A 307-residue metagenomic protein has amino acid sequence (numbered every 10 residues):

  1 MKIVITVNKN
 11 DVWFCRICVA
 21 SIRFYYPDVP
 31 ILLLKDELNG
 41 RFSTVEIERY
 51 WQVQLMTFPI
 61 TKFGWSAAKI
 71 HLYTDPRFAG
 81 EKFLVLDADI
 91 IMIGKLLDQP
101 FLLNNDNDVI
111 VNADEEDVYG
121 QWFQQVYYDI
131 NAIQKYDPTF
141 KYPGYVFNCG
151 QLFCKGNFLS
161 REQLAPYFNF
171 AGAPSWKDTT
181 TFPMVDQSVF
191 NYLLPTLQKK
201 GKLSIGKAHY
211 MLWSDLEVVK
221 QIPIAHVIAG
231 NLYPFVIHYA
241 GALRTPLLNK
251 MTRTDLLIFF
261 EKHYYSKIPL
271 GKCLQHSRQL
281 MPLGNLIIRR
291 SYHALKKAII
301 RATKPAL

Functional and structural regions predicted by a protein language model:
M1-I60, F78-A79, G271-L307: N-terminal anchoring/stem segment of glycosyltransferases
C15, S66, I70, C149 (+1 more regions): Conserved glycosyltransferase catalytic-site signature
I17, F58-L86, I91-F101: A conserved donor-nucleotide-binding helix/loop in the catalytic core of Leloir-type glycosyltransferases
K35-N39, I90, E115-D117: Short beta-alpha junction loops
M92-I130: Conserved donor-nucleotide/metal-binding helix-loop-beta segment in metal-dependent transferases, i.e., the alpha-helix
D129-P143: Short, flexible, basic/aromatic active-site loop/helix in glycosyltransferases
Y142, R161-L307: A glycosyltransferase accessory/donor-loop signature
G150-F158, I237: Short glycine- and hydrophobic/aromatic-rich loop-to-beta-strand nucleating segment in the catalytic cores
